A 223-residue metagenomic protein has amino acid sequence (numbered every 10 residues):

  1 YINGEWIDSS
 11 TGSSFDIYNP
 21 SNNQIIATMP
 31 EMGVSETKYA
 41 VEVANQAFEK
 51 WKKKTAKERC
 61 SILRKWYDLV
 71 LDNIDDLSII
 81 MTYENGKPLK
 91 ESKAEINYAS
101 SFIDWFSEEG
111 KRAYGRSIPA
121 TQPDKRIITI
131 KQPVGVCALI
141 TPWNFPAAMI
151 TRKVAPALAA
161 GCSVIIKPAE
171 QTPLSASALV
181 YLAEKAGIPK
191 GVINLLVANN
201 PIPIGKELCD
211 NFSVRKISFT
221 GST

Functional and structural regions predicted by a protein language model:
Y1, D16, T28-K38, G187-V192 (+1 more regions): Histidine- and aromatic-rich ligand-binding microenvironments
Y1-M29, S61, K65, A113-I140: Terminal low-complexity tails and localization/encapsulation signals of metabolic enzymes
T11, N22, V34, A198-P201: Residues that form or immediately flank small-molecule/cofactor binding pockets and catalytic motifs
D16, T28, I80, E91 (+3 more regions): Conserved beta-strand positions that form and line the central face of beta-propeller blades
Q24-A113, D124: Glycine-rich loop-to-alpha-helix module at the N-terminal edge of alpha/beta enzyme cores
G115-T223: Rossmann-like NAD(P) dinucleotide-binding subdomain of oxidoreductase/dehydrogenase enzymes
